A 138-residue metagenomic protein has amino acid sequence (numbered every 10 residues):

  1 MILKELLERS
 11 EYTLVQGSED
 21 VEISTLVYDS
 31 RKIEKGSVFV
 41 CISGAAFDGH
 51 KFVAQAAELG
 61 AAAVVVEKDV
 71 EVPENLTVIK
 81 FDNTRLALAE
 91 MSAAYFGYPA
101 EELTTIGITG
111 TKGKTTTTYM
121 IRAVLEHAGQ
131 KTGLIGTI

Functional and structural regions predicted by a protein language model:
M1-E90: N-terminal leader/targeting and accessory segments in enzymes
L7-S10, L86-I138: Phosphate-binding loop of NTP-binding sites
